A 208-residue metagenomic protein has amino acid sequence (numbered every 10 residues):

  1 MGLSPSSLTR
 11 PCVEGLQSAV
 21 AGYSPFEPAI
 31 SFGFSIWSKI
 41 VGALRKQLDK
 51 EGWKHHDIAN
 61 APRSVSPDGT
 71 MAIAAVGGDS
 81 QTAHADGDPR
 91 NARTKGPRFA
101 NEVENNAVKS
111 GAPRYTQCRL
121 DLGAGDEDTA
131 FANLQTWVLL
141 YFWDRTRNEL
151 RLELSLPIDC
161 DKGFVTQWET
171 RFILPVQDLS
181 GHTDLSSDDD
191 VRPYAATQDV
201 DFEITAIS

Functional and structural regions predicted by a protein language model:
M1-S31: Interdomain/boundary linker segments immediately adjacent to catalytic/signaling cores
I30, L48-G78: A short acidic/basic microdomain associated with nuclease active sites
G33-W37, V41: Nuclease catalytic cores
W37, K50-D57, D128-F131: Short linear motifs in intrinsically disordered
G77-Q81, I158-C160: A short, sequence-level motif marking secondary-structure junctions
A83-E149: Catalytic cores of nucleic-acid endonucleases
D128-S208: Glycine-rich, aromatic-bearing surface loops/beta-hairpins
